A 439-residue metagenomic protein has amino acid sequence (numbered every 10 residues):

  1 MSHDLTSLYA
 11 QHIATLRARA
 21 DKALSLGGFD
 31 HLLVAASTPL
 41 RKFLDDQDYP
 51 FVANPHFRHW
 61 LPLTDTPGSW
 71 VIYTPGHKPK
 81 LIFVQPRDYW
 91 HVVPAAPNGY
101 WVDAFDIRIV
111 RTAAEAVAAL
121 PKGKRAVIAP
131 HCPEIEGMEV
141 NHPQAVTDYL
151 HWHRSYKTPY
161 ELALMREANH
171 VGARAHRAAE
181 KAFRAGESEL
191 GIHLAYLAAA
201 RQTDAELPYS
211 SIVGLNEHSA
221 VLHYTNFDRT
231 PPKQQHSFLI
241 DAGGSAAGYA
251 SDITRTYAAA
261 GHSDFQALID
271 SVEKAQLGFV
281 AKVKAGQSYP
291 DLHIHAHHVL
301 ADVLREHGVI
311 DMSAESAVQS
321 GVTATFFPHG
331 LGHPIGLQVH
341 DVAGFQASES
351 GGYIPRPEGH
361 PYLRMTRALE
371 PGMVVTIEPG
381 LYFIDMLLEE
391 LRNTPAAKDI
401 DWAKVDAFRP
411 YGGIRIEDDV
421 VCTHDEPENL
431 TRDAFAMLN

Functional and structural regions predicted by a protein language model:
M1-N439: Active-site neighborhoods and metal-handling regions in enzymes and metal-associated proteins
